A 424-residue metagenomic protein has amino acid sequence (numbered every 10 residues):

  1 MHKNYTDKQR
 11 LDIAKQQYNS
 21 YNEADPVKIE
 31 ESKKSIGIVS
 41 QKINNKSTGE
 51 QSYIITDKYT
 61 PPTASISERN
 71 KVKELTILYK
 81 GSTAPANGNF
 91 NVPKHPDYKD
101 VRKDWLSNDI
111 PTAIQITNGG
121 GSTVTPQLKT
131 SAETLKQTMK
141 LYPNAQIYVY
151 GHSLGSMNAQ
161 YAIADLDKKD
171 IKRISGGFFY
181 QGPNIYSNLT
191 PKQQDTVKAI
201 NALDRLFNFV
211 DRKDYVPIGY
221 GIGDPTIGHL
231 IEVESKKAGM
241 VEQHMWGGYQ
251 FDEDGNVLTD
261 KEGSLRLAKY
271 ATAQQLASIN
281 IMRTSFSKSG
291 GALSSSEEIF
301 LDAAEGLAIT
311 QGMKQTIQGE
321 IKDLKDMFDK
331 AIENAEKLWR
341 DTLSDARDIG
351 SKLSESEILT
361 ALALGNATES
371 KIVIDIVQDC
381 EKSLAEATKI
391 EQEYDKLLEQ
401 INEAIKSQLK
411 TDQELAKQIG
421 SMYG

Functional and structural regions predicted by a protein language model:
Y5, Q9, Y21-Y150, D167-G176 (+3 more regions): A conserved cap/lid and substrate-binding interface adjacent to the catalytic center of lipid-processing enzymes
T76, G177, L206-F209, L230: Conserved beta-strand scaffold positions in the cores of enzyme catalytic domains, especially in NTP/NDP-utilizing
G151-G155, A159: Gly/Ala-rich beta-loop-alpha elbow adjacent to hydrolase catalytic centers
N158-A159, Y186-L189, I218-G219: Extracytoplasmic/secreted cell-surface and envelope-processing proteins
N158-K168: Short glycine-enriched nucleophile-adjacent loop and the immediately C-terminal alpha-helix near the catalytic center
D195-F207: A catalytic-pocket lid/entrance helix-loop region that shapes and gates access to the active site across common
D211-I218: Acidic catalytic loop of the alpha/beta-hydrolase fold
G223-G424: N-terminal secretion-targeting helices of virulence/extracellular proteins, encompassing both classical Sec signal
